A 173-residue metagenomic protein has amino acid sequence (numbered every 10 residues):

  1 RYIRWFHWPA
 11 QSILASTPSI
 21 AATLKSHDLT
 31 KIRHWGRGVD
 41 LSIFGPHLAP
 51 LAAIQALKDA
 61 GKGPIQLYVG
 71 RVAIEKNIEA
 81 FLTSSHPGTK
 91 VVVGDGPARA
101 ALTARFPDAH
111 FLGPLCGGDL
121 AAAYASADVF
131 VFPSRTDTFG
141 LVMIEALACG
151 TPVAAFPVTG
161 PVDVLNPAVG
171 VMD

Functional and structural regions predicted by a protein language model:
I3-A56: Donor nucleotide-sugar binding/catalytic pocket of nucleotide-sugar-dependent glycosyltransferases
L14, L57-K76, L82-P87, V91: Conserved donor-binding/catalytic core segment of Leloir-type glycosyltransferases
L82, G140-M143, P161: Short glycine/serine-rich donor-binding loops of glycosyltransferases
A100-G118: Nucleotide-activated donor-binding/catalytic signature segment of Leloir-type glycosyltransferases, i.e., the conserved
P114-L115, A122-A127: Short alpha-helical donor nucleotide-sugar binding micro-motif in glycosyltransferases
R135: Aromatic "clamp/platform" in nucleotide-sugar-dependent glycosyltransferases that forms part of the donor/acceptor
P152-A155: Short hydrophobic beta-strand element within catalytic cores of glycosyltransferases and related nucleotide-activated
N166-D173: Conserved acidic donor-binding segment of nucleotide-sugar-dependent glycosyltransferases
